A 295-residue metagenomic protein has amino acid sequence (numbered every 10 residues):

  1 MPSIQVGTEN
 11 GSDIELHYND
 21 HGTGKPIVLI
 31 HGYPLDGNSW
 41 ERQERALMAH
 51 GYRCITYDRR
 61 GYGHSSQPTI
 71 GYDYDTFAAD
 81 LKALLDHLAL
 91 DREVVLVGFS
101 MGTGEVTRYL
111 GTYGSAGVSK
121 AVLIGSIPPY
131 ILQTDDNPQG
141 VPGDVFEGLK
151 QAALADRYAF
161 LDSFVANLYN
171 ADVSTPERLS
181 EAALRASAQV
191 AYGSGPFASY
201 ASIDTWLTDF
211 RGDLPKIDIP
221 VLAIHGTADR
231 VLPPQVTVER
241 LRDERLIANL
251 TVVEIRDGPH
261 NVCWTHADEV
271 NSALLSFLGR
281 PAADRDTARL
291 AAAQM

Functional and structural regions predicted by a protein language model:
E9-I70, V231: Conserved HGGG/HGGXW glycine-rich cap/lid loop of the alpha/beta-hydrolase fold
H31-Y33, G98-T103, G226: Conserved alpha/beta-hydrolase "nucleophile elbow" surrounding the catalytic nucleophile
T76-E93: Conserved acidic catalytic loop of the alpha/beta-hydrolase fold
L96-G98, I124: Short beta-strand immediately N-terminal to the catalytic nucleophile in serine-hydrolase-like folds
T107-T112, A116-A153: Flexible "cap/lid" loop of the alpha/beta hydrolase fold
P129-G140, Q151-K216: Conserved alpha/beta-hydrolase catalytic His-Asp/Glu region
K216-G258, E269: Conserved loop-alpha-helix segment in the C-terminal half of the alpha/beta-hydrolase fold that carries the catalytic
A248-M295: Catalytic active-site module of serine/aspartate enzymes centered on a nucleophile-bearing elbow/loop
